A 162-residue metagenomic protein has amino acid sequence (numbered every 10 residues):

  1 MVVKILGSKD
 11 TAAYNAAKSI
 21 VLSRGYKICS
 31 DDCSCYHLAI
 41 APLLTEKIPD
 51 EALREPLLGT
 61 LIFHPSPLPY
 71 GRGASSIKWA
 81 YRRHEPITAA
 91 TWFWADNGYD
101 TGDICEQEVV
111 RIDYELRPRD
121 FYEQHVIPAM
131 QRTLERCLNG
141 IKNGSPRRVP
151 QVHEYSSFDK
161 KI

Functional and structural regions predicted by a protein language model:
M1-I162: One-carbon transfer enzymes
